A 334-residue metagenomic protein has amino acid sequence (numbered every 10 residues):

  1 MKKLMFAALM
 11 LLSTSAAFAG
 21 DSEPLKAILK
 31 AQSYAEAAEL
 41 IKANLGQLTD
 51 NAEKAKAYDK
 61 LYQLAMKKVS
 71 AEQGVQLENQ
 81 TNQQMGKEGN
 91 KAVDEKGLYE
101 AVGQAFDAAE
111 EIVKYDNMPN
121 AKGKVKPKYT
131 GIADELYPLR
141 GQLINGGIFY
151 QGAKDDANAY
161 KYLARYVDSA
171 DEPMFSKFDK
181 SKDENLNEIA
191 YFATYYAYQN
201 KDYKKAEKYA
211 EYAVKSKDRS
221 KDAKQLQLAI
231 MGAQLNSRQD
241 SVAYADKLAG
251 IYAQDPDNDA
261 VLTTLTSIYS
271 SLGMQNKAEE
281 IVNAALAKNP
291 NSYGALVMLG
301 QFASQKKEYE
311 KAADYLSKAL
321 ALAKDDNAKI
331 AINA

Functional and structural regions predicted by a protein language model:
F18-Q73: Start-of-domain marker
I28, A65, Y150, A190 (+4 more regions): Residue at a conserved register position within TPR or TPR-like alpha-solenoid repeats
A37-N44, L77-N82, L98-I112, Y160-A164 (+4 more regions): Alpha-helical repeat scaffolds
T49-A52, N117, D171, D218-R219 (+3 more regions): Short coil turns that delineate tetratricopeptide repeat
A57, F175-D179, I189, D222-Q225 (+3 more regions): TPR alpha-solenoid repeat register
K60, N185, F192-Y195, L226-A229 (+3 more regions): Canonical tetratricopeptide repeat
A65-A157, K161, R165-A193, K204 (+2 more regions): Short coil/linker segments at helix-helix boundaries
